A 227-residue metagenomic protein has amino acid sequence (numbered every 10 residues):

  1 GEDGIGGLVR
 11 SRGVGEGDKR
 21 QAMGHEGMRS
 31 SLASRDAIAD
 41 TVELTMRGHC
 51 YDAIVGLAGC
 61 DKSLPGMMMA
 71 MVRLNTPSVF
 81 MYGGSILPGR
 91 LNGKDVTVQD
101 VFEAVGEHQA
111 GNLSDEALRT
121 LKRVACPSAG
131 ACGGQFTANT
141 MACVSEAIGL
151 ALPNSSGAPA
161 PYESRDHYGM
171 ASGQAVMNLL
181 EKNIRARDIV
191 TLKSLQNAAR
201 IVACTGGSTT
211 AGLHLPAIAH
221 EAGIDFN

Functional and structural regions predicted by a protein language model:
D3-D18: Short, small-residue-biased leader/transition segments that mark boundaries at the very start of proteins
V9, E146, A203, P216-E221: Short glycine/serine- and small hydrophobic-enriched flexible loop segments
S11, A138-M141, G212: Short alpha-helical patches at coil-to-helix transitions and adjacent helical residues in well-structured domains
G15, F80-G83, P216: Short internal beta-strands
G15, R20-R35, T210-L213, H220 (+1 more regions): Anionic-ligand anchoring segments at beta-strand to alpha-helix junctions in alpha/beta enzyme folds, i.e., glycine
S31-N197, V202: Active-site cavity-forming subdomains of large catalytic enzyme subunits
S63-L64, P77-S78, N197-A198, S208-I218 (+1 more regions): Extended, hydrophobic alpha-helical segments in both membrane/secreted and soluble proteins
S155-H167, L213-N227: Short alpha-helical "patches" and their helix-cap loops
